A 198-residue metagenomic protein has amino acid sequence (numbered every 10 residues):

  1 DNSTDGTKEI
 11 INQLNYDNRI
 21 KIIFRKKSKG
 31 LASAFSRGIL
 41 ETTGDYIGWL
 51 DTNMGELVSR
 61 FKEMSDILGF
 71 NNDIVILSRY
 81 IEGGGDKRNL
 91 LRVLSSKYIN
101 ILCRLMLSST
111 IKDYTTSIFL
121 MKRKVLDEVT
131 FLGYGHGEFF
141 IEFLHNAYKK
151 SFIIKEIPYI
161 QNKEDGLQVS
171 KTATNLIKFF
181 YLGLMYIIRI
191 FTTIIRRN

Functional and structural regions predicted by a protein language model:
D1-E9, M54: A conserved acidic beta->alpha catalytic loop
I10, Y181-N198: Terminal low-complexity segments of carbohydrate-biosynthetic enzymes
I11, M64, F143: Aromatic/hydrophobic pocket-lining residues that form π-stacking "cages" and hydrophobic walls in ligand
Q13-D17: Short, conserved SAM-binding/catalytic segment of Class I S-adenosyl-L-methionine-dependent methyltransferases
I20-I22, I154: Generic structural signal for residues in well-ordered beta-strands
I23-E41, Y46, G55-G137, K163-M185: Acceptor/aglycone-binding surface of glycosyltransferases and processive sugar-polymer synthases
S109-T110, L132-G135, L144-N162: Catalytic donor-sugar/metal-binding loop of nucleotide-sugar-dependent glycosyltransferases
